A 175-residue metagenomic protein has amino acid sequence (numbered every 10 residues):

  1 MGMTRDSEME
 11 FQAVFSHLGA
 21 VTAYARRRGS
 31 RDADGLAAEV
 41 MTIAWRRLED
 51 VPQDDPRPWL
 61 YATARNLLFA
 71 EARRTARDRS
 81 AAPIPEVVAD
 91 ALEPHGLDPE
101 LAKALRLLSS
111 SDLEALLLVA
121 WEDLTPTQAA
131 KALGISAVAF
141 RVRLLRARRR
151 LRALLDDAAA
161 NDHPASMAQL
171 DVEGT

Functional and structural regions predicted by a protein language model:
M1-R31: A short, charge-rich alpha-helical start-of-domain segment used by transcription regulators
A13, H17, V21, A25 (+3 more regions): Residue-level preference for hydrophobic side chains embedded in well-ordered alpha helices
Y24, V119-W121: Short amphipathic helical patch at the helix-1/turn junction of helix-turn-helix
R27, E100-S109: Short amphipathic alpha-helical boundary/capping segments
G35-T42, R46, D54-N66: Structural recognition of an alpha-helix C-terminal capping motif at a helix-to-coil junction
Y61-P83, E93-P94, D157: Arg/Lys-rich amphipathic alpha helix in sigma70-family domain 2
A115-L116: A short pre-motif secondary-structure segment
L133-A160: DNA-recognition helix of helix-turn-helix
